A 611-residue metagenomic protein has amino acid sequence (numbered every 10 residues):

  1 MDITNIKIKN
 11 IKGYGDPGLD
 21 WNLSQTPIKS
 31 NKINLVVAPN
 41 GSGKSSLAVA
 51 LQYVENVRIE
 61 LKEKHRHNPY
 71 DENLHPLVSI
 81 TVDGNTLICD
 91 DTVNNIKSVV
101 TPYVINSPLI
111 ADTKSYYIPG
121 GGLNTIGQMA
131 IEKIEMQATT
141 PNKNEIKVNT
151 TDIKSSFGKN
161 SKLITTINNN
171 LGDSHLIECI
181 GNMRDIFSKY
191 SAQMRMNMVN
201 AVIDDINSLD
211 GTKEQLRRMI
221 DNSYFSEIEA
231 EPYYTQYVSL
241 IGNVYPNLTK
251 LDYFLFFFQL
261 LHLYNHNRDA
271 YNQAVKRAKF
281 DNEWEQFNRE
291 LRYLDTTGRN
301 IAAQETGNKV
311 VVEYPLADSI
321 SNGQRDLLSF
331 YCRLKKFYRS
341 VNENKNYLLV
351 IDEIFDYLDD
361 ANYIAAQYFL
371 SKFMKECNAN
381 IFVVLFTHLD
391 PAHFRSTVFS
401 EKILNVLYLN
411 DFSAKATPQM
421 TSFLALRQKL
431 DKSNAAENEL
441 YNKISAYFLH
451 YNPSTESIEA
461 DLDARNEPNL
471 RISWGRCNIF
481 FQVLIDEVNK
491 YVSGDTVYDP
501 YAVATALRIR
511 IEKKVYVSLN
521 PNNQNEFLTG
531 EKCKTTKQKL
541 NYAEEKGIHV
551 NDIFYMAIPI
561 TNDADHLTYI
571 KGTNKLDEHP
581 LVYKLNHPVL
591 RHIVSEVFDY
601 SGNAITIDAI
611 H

Functional and structural regions predicted by a protein language model:
M1-V238, A543-F554, I558, I570 (+1 more regions): N-terminal nucleotide-handling cores and adjacent loading/scaffold lobes of large enzymes and macromolecular assemblies
D2, N207-N322, R339: Extended helical coiled-coil dimerization/tether regions that scaffold and oligomerize large DNA-maintenance assemblies
L23-N31, K309-V310, V341-N344: Phosphate-binding P-loop
V36-G43, E305-K335, L358: Conserved ABC ATPase signature
A50-V54, N322-L348: GG-anchored amphipathic helix commonly corresponding to the ABC/SMC/Rad50 NBD signature/C-loop
D352-I354: Walker B catalytic acidic pair
A365-Y368, K372-G494: C-terminal lobe/lid and adjacent interdomain/linker elements of RecA-like ASCE P-loop ATPase modules
Y451-G547: Conserved helicase/translocase motor-coupling segment
